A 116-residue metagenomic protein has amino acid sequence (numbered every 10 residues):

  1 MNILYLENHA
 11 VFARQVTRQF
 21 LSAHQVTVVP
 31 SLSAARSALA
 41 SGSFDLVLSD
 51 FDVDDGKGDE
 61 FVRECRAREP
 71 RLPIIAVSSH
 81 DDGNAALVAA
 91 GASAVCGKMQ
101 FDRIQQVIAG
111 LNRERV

Functional and structural regions predicted by a protein language model:
M1-V11, V16-T17, V47: Conserved acidic segment of CheY-like receiver
V16-F20, A38, A90: Alpha-helical interaction/dimerization surfaces of two-component signaling modules
V28-L46: Acidic, metal-coordinating helix/loop segments flanking the phosphotransfer/catalytic sites of two-component signaling
A40-G42, E64-R71, A90: Conserved phosphotransfer cores of two-component systems
D45-C65, D81: Conserved phosphotransfer microenvironments
E60, S79-G97, D102: Alpha4 helix (beta4-alpha4-beta5 surface) of REC/receiver domains from two-component response regulators
I75-V77: Hydrophobic/aromatic residues positioned on beta-strands within the core alpha/beta folds
M99-N112: C-terminal output helix
